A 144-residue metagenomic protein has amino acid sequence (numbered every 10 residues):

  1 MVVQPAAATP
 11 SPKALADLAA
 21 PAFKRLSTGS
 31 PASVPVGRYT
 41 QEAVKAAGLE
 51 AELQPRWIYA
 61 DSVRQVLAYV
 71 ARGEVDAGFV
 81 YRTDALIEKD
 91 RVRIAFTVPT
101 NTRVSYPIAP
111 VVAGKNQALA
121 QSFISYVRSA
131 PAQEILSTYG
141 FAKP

Functional and structural regions predicted by a protein language model:
M1-P144: Exported/periplasmic ABC-transporter solute-binding proteins
